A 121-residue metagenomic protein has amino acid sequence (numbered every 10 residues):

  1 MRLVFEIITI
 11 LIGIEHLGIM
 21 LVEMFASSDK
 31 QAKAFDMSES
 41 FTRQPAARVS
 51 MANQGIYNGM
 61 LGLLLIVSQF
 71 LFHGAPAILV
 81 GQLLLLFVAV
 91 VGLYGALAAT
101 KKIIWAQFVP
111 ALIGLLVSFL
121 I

Functional and structural regions predicted by a protein language model:
L3-A26: N-terminal signal-anchor transmembrane alpha helix
E23-S27, F72, A98-A99, I121: Short helix-capping/hinge motifs at transmembrane helix termini and TM-loop junctions
M24-A47: Cytosolic, membrane-interface loops and tails of multi-pass inner-membrane proteins
T42-M60: Interfacial helix-start motif at the membrane-water boundary
Q54-I66, Q107-A111: Core segments of transmembrane alpha-helices that mediate helix-helix packing or line hydrophobic substrate/ligand
I66-L93, L97-V109: Transmembrane helix-loop-helix
P110-I121: Small-residue-rich segments of transmembrane alpha-helices in multi-pass membrane proteins, especially helix faces
